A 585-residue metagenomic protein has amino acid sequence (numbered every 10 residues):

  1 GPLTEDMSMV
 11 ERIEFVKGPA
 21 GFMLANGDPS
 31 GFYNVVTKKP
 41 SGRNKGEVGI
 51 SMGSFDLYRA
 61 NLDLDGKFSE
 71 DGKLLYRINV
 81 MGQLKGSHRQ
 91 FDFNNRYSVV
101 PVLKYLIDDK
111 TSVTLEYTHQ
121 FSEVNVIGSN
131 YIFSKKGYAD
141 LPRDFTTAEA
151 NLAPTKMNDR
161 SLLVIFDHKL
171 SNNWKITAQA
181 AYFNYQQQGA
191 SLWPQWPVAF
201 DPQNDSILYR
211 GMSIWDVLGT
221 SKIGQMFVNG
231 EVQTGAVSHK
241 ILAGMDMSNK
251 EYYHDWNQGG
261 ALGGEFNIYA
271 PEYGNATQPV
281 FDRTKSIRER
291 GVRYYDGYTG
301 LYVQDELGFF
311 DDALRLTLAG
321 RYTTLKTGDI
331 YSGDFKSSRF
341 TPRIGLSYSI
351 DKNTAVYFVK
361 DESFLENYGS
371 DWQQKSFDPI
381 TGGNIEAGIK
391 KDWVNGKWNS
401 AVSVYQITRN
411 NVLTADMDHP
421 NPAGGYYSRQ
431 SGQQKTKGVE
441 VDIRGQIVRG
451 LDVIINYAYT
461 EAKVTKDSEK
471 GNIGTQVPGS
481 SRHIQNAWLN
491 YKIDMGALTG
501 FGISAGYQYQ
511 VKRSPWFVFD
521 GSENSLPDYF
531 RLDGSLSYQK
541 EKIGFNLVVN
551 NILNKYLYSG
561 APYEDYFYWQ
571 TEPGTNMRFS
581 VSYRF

Functional and structural regions predicted by a protein language model:
S8-E11, F22-V99, I107-T111, R160 (+2 more regions): Outer-membrane beta-barrel translocator/receptor signature
Q83, S87, V100-K169, N184-G219 (+4 more regions): Acidic/polar loop-and-plug regions of large Gram-negative outer-membrane beta-barrel proteins
L106-D108, G219-S221, S238-L242, D246-K250 (+2 more regions): Structural signature of Gram-negative outer-membrane beta-barrels, strongest in the C-terminal barrel of TonB-dependent
E123-K136, E251, D334, S347-R429 (+3 more regions): Surface-exposed extracellular loop regions of Gram-negative outer-membrane beta-barrel proteins, predominantly
L162-Y185, R210-I330: Face-selective signature of the C-terminal outer-membrane beta-barrel domain
D167-A181, Y185-S191, T381-Q446, D452-T465: Membrane-embedded beta-barrel scaffold of Gram-negative outer-membrane proteins
R429-F517, L553, S580-R584: Gram-negative outer-membrane beta-barrel transporters
Q508-V518, S537-F585: C-terminal beta-signal and adjacent terminal beta-strands/loops of Gram-negative outer-membrane beta-barrel proteins
